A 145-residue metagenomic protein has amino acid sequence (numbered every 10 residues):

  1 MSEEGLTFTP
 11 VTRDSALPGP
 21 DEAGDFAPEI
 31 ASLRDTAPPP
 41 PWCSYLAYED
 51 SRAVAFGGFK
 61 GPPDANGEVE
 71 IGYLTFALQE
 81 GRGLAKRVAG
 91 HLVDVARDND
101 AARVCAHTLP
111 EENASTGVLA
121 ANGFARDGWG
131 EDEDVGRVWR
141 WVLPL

Functional and structural regions predicted by a protein language model:
M1-E70, L74-L78, H91-V95, N99 (+2 more regions): GNAT-family acyltransferases
Q79, G83: Glycine-rich phosphate-binding loop
K86, P110-G128: Conserved active-site alpha-helix within GNAT-family acetyltransferase domains
V104-T108: Conserved hydrophobic beta-strand within the GNAT/NAT acetyltransferase core sheet that lines the active-site cleft
